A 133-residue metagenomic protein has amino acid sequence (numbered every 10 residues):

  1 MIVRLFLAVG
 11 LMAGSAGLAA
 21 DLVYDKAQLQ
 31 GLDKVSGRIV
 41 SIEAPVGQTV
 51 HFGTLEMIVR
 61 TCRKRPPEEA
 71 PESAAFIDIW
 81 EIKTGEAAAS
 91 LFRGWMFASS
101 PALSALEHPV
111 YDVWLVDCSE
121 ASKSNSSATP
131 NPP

Functional and structural regions predicted by a protein language model:
I2-V3, G17-P133: N- and C-terminal low-complexity/disordered segments
R4-G14: Bacterial N-terminal signal peptides
